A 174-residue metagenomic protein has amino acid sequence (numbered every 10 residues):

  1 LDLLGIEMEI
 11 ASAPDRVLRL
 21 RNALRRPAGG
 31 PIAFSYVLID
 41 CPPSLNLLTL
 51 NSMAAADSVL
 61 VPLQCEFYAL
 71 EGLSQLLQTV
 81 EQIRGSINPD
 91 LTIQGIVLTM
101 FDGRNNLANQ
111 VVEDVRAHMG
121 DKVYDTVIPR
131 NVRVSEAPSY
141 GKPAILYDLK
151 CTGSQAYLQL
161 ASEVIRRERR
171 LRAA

Functional and structural regions predicted by a protein language model:
L1-S35, I87, L91, V132 (+2 more regions): P-loop/Walker-type NTP enzyme "switch/lid" segment
A13-V17, E66-A69, K150: Flexible, glycine- and charge-enriched loops at secondary-structure boundaries
V17, R21, S154-I165: Short, amphipathic alpha-helical "lid/cap" segments that border enzyme active or binding sites
A23, L76-T79, L160: A ubiquitous structural signal for well-ordered alpha-helices
P27, I83, V164-R167: Hydrophobic helix-cap positions at the C-terminus of alpha-helices in RecA-like/P-loop ATPase nucleotide-binding cores
G29-V132: Conserved catalytic-core segment of NTP-binding enzymes
P138-Q159: C-terminal boundary of histidine-terminating zinc-finger modules
E168-A174: C-terminal helical "lid" subdomain and adjoining coupling/linker elements of P-loop NTPases
